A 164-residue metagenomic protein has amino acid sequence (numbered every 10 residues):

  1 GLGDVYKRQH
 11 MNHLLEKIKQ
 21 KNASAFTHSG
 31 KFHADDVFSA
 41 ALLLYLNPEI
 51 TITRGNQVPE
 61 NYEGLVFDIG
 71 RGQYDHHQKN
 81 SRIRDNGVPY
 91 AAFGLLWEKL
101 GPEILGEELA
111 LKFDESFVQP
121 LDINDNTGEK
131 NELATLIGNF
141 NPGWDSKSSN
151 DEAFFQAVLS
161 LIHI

Functional and structural regions predicted by a protein language model:
G1-Y6, I164: Short, small-residue-biased leader/transition segments that mark boundaries at the very start of proteins
R8-Q156, I162: Replace "Mg2+/Mn2+-dependent" with "divalent metal-dependent
